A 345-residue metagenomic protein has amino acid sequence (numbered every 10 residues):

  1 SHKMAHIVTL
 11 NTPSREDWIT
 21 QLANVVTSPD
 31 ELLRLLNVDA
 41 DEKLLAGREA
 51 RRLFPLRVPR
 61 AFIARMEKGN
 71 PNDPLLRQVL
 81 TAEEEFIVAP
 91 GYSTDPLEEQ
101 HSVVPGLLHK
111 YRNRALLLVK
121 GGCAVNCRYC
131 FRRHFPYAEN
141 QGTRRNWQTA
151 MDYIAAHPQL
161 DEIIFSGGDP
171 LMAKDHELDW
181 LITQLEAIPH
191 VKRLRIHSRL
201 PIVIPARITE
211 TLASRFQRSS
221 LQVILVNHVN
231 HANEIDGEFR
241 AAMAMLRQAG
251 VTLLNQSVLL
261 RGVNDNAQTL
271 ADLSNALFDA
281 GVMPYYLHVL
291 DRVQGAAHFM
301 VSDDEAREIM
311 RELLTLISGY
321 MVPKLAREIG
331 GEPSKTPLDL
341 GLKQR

Functional and structural regions predicted by a protein language model:
S1-H109: Flexible, acidic/Gly-rich N-terminal and inter-domain linker regions that tether and position cofactor-handling modules
P55-V58, H101-R132: N-terminal pre-triad scaffold of radical SAM enzymes
F62, C127, Y285: Conserved, mostly hydrophobic/aromatic
C130-G142: Iron-sulfur (Fe-S) cluster-binding segments and ferredoxin-like electron-carrier domains, especially [2Fe-2S]
Q141-T149: Short cysteine/histidine-rich metal-coordination sites, predominantly Zn2+-binding motifs
Q148-E162, L171-I317: Conserved AdoMet/S-adenosylmethionine-binding subsite of the radical SAM
R307-R345: C-terminal accessory regions of radical SAM enzymes
